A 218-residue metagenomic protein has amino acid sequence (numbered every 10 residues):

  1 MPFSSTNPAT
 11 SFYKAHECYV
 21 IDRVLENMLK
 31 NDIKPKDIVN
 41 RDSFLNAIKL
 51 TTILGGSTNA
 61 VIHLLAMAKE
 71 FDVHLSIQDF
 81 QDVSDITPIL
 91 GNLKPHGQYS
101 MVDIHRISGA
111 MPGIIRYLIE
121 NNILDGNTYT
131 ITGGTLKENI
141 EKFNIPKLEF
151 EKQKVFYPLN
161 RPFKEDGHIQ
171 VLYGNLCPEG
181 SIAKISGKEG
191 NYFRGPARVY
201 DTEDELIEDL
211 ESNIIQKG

Functional and structural regions predicted by a protein language model:
M1-G218: Catalytic or ion-coupling anion/metal-binding cores of large enzyme and transporter domains
